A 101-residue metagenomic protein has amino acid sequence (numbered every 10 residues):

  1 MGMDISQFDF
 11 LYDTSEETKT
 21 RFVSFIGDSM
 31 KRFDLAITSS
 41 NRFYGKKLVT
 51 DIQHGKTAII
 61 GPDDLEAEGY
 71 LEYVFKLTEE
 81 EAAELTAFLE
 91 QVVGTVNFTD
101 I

Functional and structural regions predicted by a protein language model:
M1-D34: Negatively charged, low-complexity tracts enriched in Asp/Glu with abundant Ser/Thr
Y12, I26, Y44-G45, E66: Generic, ordered loop/turn and secondary-structure boundary motif
T14, V49, E80-E84: Short, highly charged low-complexity linear segments
V23-F25, L35-I37, I60, L85: Generic structural hydrophobic/aromatic packing signal, biased to beta-strands
V23-F25, T50, Y70: Short amphipathic alpha-helical "recognition" segments used for binding
S39-D63: A short, structured beta-strand/loop element
L65-I101: Helix-rich interaction surfaces within compact, conserved domain-sized segments that mediate assembly or partner
